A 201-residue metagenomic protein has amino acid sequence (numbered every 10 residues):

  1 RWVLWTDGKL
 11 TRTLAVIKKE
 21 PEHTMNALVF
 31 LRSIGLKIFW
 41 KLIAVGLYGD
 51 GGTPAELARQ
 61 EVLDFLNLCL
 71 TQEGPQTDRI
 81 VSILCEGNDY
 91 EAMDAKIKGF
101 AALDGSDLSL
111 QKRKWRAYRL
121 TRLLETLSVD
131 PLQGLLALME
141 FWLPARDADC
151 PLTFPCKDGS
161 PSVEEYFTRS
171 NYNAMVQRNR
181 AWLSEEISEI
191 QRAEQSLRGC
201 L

Functional and structural regions predicted by a protein language model:
W2-W5: Tryptophan (W) side chains
I17-L201: Acidic, Ser/Pro/Thr-rich low-complexity regulatory regions and the short amphipathic helical interaction modules they
